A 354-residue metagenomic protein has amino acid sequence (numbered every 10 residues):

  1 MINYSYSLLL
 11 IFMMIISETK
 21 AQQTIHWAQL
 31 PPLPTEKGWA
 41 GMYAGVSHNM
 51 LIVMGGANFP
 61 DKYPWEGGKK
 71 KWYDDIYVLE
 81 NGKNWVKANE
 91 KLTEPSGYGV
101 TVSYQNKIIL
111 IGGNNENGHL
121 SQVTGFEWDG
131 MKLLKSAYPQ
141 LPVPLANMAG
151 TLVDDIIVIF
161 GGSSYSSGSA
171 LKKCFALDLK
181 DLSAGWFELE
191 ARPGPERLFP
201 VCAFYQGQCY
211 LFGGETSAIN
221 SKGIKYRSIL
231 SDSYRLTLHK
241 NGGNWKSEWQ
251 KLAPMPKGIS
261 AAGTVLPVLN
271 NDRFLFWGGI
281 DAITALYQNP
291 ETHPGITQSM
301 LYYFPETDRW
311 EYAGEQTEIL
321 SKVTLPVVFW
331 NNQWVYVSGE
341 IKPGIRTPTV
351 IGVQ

Functional and structural regions predicted by a protein language model:
M1-T24: Bacterial Sec-dependent N-terminal signal peptides
Q22-Q354: Kelch-like beta-propeller repeat domains
